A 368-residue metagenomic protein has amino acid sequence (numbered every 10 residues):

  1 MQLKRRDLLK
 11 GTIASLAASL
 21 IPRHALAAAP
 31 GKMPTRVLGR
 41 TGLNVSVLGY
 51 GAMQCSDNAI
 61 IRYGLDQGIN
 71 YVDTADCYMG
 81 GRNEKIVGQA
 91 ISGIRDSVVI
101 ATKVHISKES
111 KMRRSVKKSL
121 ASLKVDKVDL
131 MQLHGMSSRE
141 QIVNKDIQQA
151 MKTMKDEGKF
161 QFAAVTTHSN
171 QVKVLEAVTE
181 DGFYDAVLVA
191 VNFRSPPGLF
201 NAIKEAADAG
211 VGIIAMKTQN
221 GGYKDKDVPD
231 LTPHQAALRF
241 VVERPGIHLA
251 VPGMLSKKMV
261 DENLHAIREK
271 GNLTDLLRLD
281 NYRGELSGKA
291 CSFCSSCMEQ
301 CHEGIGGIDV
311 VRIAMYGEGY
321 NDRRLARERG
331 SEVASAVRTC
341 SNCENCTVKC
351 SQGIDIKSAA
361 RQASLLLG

Functional and structural regions predicted by a protein language model:
M1-Q2, D7-A27: N-terminal export signals
S15, N201, E205-G368: Structured C-terminal cap/extension of enzyme domains
P22-L48: C-terminal segment of N-terminal export signals and the immediately downstream linker at the start of the mature
L38, Y50, V72, V87 (+6 more regions): Conserved, mostly hydrophobic/aromatic
G49-S56, K103-E109: Active-site mouth loops of central-metabolism enzymes
I60-A75: Catalytic domains of carbohydrate-active enzymes, especially glycoside hydrolases
D73-A90: Glycine-rich, proline-tolerant flexible connector loops at the mouths of alpha/beta enzymes
S107-M216, N220, E243: Glycine/proline-rich, positively charged, aromatic-decorated active-site loop/lid region on the catalytic face
